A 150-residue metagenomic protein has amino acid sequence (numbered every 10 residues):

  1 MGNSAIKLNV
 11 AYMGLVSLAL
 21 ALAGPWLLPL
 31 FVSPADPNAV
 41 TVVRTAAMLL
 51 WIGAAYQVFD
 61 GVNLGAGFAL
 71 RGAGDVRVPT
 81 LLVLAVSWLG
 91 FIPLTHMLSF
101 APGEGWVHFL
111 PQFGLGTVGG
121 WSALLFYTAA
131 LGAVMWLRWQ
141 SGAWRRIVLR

Functional and structural regions predicted by a protein language model:
M1-A55, F100-R150: Short alpha-helical transmembrane segments in multi-pass integral membrane proteins
N3-V10, A66-H96: Alpha-helical transmembrane segments of multi-pass membrane transporters/permeases
I52-A66: Hydrophobic alpha-helical transmembrane segments of polytopic membrane proteins
N63, F68-L70, L115, T128: Short glycine- and Lys/Arg-enriched binding-loop motifs that mark or flank ligand-binding interfaces
